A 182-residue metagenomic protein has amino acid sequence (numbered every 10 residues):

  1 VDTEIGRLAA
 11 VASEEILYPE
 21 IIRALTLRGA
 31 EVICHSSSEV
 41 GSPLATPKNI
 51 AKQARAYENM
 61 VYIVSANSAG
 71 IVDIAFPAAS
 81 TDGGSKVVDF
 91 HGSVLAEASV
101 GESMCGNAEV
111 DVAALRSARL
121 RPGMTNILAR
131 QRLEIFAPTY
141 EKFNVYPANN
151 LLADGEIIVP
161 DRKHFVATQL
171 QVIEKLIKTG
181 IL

Functional and structural regions predicted by a protein language model:
V1-I5: Glycine-/acidic-rich phosphate or pyrophosphate-binding loops and their flanking alpha/beta elements
R7, S13-E109, G180: CN hydrolase (nitrilase-like) catalytic-core segments centered on the catalytic cysteine and neighboring Lys/Glu
S68-L182: C-terminal beta-strand edge segments of enzyme domains
